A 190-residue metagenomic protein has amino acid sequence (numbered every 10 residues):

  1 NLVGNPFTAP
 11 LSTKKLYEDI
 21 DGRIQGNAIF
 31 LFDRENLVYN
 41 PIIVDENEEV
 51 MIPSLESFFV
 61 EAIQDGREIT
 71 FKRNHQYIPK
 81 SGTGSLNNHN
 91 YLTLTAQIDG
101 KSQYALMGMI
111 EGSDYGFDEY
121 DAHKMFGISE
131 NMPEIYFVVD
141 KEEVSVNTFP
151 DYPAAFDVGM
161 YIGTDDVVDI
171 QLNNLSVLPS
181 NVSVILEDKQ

Functional and structural regions predicted by a protein language model:
N1-Q190: Compositionally biased Ser/Thr/Gly- and acidic/asparagine-rich, proline-interspersed low-complexity stretches
